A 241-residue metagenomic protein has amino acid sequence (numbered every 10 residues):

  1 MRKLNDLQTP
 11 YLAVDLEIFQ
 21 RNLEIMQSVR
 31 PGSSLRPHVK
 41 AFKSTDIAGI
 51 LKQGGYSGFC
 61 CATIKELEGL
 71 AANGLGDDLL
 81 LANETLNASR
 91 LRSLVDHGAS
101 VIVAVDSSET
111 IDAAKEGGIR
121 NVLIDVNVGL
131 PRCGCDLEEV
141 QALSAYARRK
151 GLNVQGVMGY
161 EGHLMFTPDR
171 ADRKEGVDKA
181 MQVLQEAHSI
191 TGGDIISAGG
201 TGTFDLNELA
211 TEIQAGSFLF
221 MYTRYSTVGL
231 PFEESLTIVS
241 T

Functional and structural regions predicted by a protein language model:
M1-V14: Generic N-terminal amphipathic, Lys/Arg-enriched alpha-helix
L12-F19, L23, N87, V140 (+3 more regions): Generic structural signal for well-ordered, non-membrane alpha-helical segments in soluble metabolic enzymes
L16-R21, R30, E66-G69: Active-site anion-handling motifs in enzyme catalytic cores
N22-P31, P37, D78-L86, A147 (+1 more regions): Alpha-helix-loop-beta-strand connector modules within alpha/beta enzyme cores
Q27, G49, E68, S144-A145 (+2 more regions): Predominant activation on well-ordered alpha-helical scaffold segments within soluble catalytic domains
L35-F166: Active-site-proximal beta-alpha core segment in soluble small-molecule metabolic enzymes
I119-N121, N127-L230: Active-site loop/helix belt of alpha/beta enzymes
E234-T241: Functionally critical, mid-to-C-terminal surface segments that flank or help form catalytic/ligand
